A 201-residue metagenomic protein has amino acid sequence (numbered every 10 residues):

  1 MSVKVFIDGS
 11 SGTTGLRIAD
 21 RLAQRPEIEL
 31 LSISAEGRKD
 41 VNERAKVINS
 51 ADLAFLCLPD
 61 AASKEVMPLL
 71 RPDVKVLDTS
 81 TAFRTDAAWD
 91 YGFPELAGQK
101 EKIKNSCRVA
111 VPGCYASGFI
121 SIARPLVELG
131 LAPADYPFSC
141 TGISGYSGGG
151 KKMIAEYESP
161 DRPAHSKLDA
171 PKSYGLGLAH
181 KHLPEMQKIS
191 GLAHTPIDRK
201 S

Functional and structural regions predicted by a protein language model:
S2-Y174, G191: N-terminal Rossmann-like NAD(P) cofactor-binding subdomain of oxidoreductases, focused on the glycine-rich
A19, K181-A193: Short amphipathic alpha-helix segments
L31, P196-D198: General small-molecule cofactor/ligand-binding pocket signal
G175-H180: Short beta-strand to alpha-helix junction loop
S201: Conserved small/polar residues in nucleotide/adenosyl-binding loops
